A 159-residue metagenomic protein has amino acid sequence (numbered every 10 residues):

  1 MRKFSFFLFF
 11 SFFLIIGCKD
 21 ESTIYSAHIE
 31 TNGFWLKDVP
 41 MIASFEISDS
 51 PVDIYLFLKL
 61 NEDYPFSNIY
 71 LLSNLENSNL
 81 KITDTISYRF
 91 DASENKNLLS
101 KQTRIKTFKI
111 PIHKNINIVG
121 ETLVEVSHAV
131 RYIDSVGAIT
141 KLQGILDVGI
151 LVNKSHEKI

Functional and structural regions predicted by a protein language model:
M1-F4: Positively charged n-region of N-terminal signal peptides that target proteins for export
L14-G17: C-terminal motif of bacterial Sec signal peptides marking the signal peptidase cleavage site
E21-D84: Start-of-domain marker
K37-M41, S87-A92, L98-I112: A beta-strand/beta-hairpin structural motif
M41-V52, I112-N117, V152-E157: Extracellular and analogous surface-interaction loops
D53-L58, T122-H128: Extracellular beta-strand-rich recognition modules
N61-D63, F108-I118, S127-I139: Short acidic/polar inter-strand loop motif in beta-rich domains
L71, V130-I159: Exposed low-complexity, polar/acidic, P/S/T/G-rich flexible segments that act as propeptides, protease-susceptible
